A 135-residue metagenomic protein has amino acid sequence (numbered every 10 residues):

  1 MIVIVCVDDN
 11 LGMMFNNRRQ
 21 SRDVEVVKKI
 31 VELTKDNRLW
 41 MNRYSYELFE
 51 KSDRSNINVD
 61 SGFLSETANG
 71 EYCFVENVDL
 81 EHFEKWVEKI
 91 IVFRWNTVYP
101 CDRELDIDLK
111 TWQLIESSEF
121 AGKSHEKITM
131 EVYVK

Functional and structural regions predicted by a protein language model:
M1-K135: Enzymes that bind and transform nitrogen-containing heteroaromatic metabolites
